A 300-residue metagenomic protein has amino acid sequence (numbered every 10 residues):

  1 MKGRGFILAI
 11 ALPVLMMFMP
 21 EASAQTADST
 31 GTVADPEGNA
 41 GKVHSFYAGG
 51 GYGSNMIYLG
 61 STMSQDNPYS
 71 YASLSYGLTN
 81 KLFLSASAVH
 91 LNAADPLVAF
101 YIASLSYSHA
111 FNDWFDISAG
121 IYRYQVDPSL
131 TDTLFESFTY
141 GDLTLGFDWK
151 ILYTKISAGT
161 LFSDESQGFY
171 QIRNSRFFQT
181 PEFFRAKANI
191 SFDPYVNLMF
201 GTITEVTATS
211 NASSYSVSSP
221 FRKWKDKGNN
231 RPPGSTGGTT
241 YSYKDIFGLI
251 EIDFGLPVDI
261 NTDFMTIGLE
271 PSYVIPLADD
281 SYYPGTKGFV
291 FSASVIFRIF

Functional and structural regions predicted by a protein language model:
M1-K42, S281-G285, R298-F300: Cleavable N-terminal export/targeting peptides
A27-L91: Short glycine/proline- and aromatic-enriched beta-strand/turn motifs that initiate or cap beta-hairpins
P36-H44, F111-D116, Q179-D193, N261-T266 (+1 more regions): Short loop/turn motifs that connect adjacent beta-strands in outer-membrane beta-barrel proteins
H44, D66-S70, L97-Y101, F135-G141 (+5 more regions): Residues that define the transmembrane beta-barrel architecture of outer-membrane proteins
G50-Y52, A72-L78, L105-H109, L143-W149 (+5 more regions): Residues on the lipid-exposed face of transmembrane beta-strands in outer-membrane beta-barrel proteins
Y52-Y58, L78-N80, A88-N92, I121-D127 (+7 more regions): Transmembrane beta-strands of outer-membrane beta-barrel pores
I151-T239: Detector for outer-membrane/organellar transmembrane beta-barrel domains, recognizing the amphipathic beta-strand
F178-T180, S242, L249-F300: Predominantly the C-terminal beta-signal and adjacent terminal strand-loop region of outer-membrane beta-barrel
